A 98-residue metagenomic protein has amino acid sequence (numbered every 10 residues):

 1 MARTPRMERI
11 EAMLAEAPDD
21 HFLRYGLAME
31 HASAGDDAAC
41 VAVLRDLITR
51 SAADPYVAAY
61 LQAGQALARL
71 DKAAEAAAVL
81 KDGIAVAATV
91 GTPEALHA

Functional and structural regions predicted by a protein language model:
P18, A52-D54, A88: Short coil turns that delineate tetratricopeptide repeat
A73-T92: TPR/TPR-like (Sel1-like) alpha-helical repeat modules
